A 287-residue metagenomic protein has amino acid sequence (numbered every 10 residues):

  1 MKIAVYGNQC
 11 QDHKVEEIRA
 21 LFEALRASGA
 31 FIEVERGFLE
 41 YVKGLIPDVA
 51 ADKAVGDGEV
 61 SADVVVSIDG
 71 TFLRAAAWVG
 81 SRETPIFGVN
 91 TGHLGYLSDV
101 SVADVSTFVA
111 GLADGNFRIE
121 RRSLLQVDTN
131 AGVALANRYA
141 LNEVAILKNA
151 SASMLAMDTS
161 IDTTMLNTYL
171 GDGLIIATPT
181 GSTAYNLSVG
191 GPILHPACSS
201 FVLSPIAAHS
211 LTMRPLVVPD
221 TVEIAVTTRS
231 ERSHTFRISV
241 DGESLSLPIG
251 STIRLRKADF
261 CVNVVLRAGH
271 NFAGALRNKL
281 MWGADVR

Functional and structural regions predicted by a protein language model:
M1-V66, R74, A103-R118, T129-R138: ATP/NTP phosphate-donor binding region
N8, V64, N90, V144 (+1 more regions): A residue-level signal for conserved active-site and pocket-lining positions in enzyme catalytic cores
K14-V15, T71-A76, T183-S188: Short glycine/serine/threonine-rich phosphate/pyrophosphate-binding segments that cradle anionic phosphate groups
V79-V89, Y96: Gly/Ser-rich helix-loop-strand patches that form or flank binding pockets for ribonucleotide-derived cofactors
H93-D172: Catalytic core of DAGKc-family lipid kinases
R138, I146, D162-M165, R214-R287: ATP/nucleoside-binding phosphotransfer catalytic cores, i.e., glycine-rich phosphate-binding loops
T159, G181, I238: Short aromatic-centered micro-motifs
N167-D172, I176-T212: Gly/Ser/Thr-rich active-site loops/lids in small-molecule metabolic enzymes that frequently grip phosphoryl groups
